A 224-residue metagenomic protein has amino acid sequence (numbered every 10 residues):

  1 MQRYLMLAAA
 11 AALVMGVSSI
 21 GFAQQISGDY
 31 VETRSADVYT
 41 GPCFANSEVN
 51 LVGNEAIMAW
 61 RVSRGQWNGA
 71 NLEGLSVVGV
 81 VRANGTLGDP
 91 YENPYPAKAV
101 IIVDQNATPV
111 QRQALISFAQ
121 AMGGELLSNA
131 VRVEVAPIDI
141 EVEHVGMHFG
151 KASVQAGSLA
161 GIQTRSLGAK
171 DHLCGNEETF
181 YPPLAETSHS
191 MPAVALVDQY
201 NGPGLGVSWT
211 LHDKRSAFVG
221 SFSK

Functional and structural regions predicted by a protein language model:
M1-A9: Bacterial N-terminal signal peptides that target proteins for export
M6, C43, G65-W67, T108 (+1 more regions): Generic "edge-of-domain/loop-turn" microfeature
A8-S18: Bacterial N-terminal signal peptides
S18-Q24: Sec/Tat signal peptide C-region and signal peptidase I cleavage site
Q24-V103: N-terminal Sec/ER secretory leader and immediately downstream segment of secreted/extracellular precursors
I102-F218, F222: Mature, soluble, non-transmembrane domains
